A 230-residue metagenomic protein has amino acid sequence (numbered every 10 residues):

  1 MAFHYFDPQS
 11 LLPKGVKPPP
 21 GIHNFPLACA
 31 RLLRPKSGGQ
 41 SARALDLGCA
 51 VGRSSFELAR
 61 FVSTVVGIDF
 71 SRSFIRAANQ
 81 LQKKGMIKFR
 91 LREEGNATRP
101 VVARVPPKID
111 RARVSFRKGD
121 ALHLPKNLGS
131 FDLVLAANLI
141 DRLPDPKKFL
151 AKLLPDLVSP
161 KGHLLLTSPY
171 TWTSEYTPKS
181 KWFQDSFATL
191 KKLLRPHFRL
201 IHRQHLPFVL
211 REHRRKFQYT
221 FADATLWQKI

Functional and structural regions predicted by a protein language model:
P19-S41: Conserved alpha-helix/loop element of class I SAM-dependent methyltransferases that forms part of the SAM/SAH-binding
S41-A50, V66: Conserved class I S-adenosyl-L-methionine
S71: Conserved SAM/SAH-binding beta-strand->alpha-helix loop
Q80-L122: S-adenosyl-L-methionine
E93-E94, Y176-H205: Conserved Class I S-adenosyl-L-methionine
L122-V134: A short acidic, Gly/Pro-enriched loop at the edge of an enzyme's catalytic core that lines a small-molecule cofactor
K147-P160: A short glycine-rich, Lys/Arg-flanked "PGG" loop and its adjoining helix->strand segment in the class I
K161-P169: Conserved beta-strand signature within the Rossmann-like core of class I S-adenosyl-L-methionine
